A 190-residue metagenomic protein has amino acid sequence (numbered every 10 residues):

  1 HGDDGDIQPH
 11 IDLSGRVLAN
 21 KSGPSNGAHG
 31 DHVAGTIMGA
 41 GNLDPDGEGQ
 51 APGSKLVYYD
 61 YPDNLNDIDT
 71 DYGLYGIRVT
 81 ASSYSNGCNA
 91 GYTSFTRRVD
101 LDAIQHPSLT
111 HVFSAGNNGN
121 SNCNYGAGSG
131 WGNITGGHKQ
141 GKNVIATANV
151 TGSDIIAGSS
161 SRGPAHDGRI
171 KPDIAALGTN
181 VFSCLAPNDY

Functional and structural regions predicted by a protein language model:
H1-N66, L74-T80, N89-Y92, I104-T110 (+4 more regions): Subtilisin-like serine protease catalytic core
G23, N86-A146, I156-S160, V181-Y190: Substrate-binding/specificity loop regions of serine endopeptidase catalytic domains, predominantly subtilases
N42, P62-T70, G128-N133, S159: Alpha-helical scaffolding within the catalytic cores of extracellular/periplasmic polymer-degrading hydrolases
Y72-G73, D100: Leucine-rich repeat
V150: Carbohydrate-associated surface elements
